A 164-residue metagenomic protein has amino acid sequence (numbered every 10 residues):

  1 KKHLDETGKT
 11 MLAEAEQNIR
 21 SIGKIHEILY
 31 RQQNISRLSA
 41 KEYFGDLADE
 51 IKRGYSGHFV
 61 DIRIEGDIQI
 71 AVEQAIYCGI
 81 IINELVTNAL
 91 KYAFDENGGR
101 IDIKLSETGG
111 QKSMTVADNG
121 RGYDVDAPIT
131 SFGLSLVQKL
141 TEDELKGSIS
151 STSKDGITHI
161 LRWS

Functional and structural regions predicted by a protein language model:
K1-M11, Q33-N34: Short acidic helix/loop segment immediately C-terminal to the autophosphorylated histidine in two-component histidine
L12-R20, K24, S36-R53: Short beta-to-alpha transition helix within the HATPase_c
I25, L29, D46-H58, L136 (+1 more regions): Conserved short alpha-helical segment within the C-terminal cytosolic histidine kinase catalytic core
Y55-V86, L90-R100: Conserved short strand/loop->alpha-helix "switch" segment adjacent to the catalytic nucleotide/phosphoryl-transfer site
G98-G110: Short beta-strand/loop element within the Bergerat-fold HATPase_c
R100, G122, K154-I160: Glycine-rich nucleotide-binding loop
D118: Acidic ATP/Mg2+-coordinating residue in the GHKL
V125-T152: ATP phosphate-binding glycine-rich loop and adjacent ATP-lid/helix-beta elements within ATP-binding kinase/ATPase
